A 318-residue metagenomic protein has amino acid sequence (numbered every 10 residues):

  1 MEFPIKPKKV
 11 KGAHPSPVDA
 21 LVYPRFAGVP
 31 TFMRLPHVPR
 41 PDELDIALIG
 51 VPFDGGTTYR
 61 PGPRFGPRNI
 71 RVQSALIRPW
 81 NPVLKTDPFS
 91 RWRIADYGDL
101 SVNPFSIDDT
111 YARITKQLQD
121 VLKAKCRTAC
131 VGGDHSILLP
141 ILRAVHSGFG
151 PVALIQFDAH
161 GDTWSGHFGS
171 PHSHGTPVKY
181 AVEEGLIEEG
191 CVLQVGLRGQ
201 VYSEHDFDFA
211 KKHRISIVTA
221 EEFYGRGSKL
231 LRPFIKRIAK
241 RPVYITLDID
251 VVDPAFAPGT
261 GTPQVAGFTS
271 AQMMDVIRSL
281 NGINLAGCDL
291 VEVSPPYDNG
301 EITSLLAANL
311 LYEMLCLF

Functional and structural regions predicted by a protein language model:
E2-F318: Conserved alpha-helical scaffold segments that buttress catalytic/binding sites
